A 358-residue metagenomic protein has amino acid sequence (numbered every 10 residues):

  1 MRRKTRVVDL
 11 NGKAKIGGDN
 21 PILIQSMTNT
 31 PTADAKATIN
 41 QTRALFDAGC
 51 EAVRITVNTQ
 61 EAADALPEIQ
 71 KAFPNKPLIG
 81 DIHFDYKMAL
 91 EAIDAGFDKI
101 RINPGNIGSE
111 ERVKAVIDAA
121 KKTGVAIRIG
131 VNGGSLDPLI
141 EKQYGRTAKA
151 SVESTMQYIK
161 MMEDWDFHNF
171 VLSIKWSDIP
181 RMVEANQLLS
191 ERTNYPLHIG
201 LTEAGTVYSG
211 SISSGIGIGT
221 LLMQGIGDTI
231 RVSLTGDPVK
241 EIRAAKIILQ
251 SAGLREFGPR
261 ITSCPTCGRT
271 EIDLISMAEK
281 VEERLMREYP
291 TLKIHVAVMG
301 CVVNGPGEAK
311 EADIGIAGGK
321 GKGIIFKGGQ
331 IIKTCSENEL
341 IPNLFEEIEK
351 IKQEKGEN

Functional and structural regions predicted by a protein language model:
M1-M27, E283: N-terminal amphipathic alpha-helix/helix-capping segment at the start of soluble metabolic enzymes
D19-A37, T56, P77-F84, L139-V152 (+1 more regions): Active-site mouth loops of central-metabolism enzymes
I24, D81, I129, L172 (+5 more regions): Conserved, mostly hydrophobic/aromatic
N29, D34, F46-I69, F73 (+2 more regions): Glycine-rich, proline-tolerant flexible connector loops at the mouths of alpha/beta enzymes
Q60-G80, A115-I127, L188-L197, V281-E283: Alpha-helix-loop-beta-strand connector modules within alpha/beta enzyme cores
F73-K76, D94-I100, K121-G124, L189-P196 (+3 more regions): Glycine-enriched alpha-helix->loop->beta-strand junction motifs that scaffold or abut catalytic
K87-R128: Hydrophobic or amphipathic alpha-helical targeting/insertion segments
V131-N132, I140-M286: Catalytic alpha/beta core domains of metabolic enzymes, predominantly
